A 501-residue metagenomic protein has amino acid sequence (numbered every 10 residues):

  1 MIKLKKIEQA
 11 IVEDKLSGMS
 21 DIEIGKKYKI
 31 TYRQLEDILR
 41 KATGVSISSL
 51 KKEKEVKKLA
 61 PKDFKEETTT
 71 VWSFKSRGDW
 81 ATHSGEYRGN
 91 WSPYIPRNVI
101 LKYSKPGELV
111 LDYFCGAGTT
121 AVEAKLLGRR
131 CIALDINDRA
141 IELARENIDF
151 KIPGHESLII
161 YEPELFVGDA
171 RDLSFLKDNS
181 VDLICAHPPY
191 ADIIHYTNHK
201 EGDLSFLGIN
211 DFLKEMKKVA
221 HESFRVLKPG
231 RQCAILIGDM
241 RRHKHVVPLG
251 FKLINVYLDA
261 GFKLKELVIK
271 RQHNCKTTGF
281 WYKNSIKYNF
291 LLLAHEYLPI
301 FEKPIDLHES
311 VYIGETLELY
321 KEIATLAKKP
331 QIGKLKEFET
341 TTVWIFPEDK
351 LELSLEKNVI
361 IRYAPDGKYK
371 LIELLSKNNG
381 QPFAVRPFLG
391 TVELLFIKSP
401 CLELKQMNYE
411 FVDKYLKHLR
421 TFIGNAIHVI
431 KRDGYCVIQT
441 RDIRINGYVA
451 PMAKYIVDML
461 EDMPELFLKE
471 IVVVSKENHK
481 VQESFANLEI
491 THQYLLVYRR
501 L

Functional and structural regions predicted by a protein language model:
M1-L501: Class I S-adenosyl-L-methionine-dependent methyltransferase catalytic core
